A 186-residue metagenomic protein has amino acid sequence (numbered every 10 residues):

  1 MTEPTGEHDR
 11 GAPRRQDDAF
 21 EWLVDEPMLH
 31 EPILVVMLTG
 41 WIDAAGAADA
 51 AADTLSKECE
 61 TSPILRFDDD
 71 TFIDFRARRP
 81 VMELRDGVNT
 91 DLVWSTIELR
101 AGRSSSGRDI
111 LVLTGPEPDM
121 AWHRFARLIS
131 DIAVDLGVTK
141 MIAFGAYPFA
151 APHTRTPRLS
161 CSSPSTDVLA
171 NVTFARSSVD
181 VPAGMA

Functional and structural regions predicted by a protein language model:
T2-G115: N-terminal short beta-loop-beta anion/metal-coordinating cradle
D17, G107-R108, H123, R127 (+2 more regions): Non-transmembrane, aqueous-exposed alpha-helical and coiled segments at domain scale
L38-I42, V112-W122, V172-P182: Flexible, glycine/proline-enriched loop segments at strand-loop-helix junctions that form or flank small-ligand binding
A44, D119-H123, P148-T154: Short, well-ordered, mixed-charge alpha-helical segments that flank or form enzyme active sites
T139: Short acidic/polar active-site loop segments enriched in Thr and Asp
A150-A186: Catalytic cores of processing enzymes, dominated by hydrolases/peptidases, characterized by acidic/His-rich
